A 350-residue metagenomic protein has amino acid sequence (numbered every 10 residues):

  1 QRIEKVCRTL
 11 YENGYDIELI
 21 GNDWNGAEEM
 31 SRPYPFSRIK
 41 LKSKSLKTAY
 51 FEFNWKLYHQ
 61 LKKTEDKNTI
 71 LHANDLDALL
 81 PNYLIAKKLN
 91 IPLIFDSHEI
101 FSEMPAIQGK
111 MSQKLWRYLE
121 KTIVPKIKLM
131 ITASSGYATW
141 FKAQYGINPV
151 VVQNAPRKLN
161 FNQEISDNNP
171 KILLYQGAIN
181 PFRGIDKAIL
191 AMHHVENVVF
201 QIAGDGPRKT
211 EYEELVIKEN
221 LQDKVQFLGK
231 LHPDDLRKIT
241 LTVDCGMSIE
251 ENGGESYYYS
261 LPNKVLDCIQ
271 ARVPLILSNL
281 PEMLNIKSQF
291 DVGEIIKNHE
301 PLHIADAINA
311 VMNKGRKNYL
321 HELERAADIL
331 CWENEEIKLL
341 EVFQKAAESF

Functional and structural regions predicted by a protein language model:
Q1, S112, R183, D234-K238 (+2 more regions): Nucleotide-sugar-dependent
E18-G21, R117-Q163, V225-F227: Donor nucleotide-sugar binding/catalytic pocket of nucleotide-sugar-dependent glycosyltransferases
W55-K62, L80, L84-K88, F95 (+3 more regions): Membrane-proximal helix-turn-helix segments that form the acceptor-binding/catalytic region of lipid-linked
I131, S166-M192, F200-Q201: Conserved donor-binding/catalytic core segment of Leloir-type glycosyltransferases
V151-K171, G184, E348: Acidic anion/phosphate-binding donor-loop and adjacent secondary structure in glycosyltransferase catalytic cores
E211-K238, C245: Nucleotide-activated donor-binding/catalytic signature segment of Leloir-type glycosyltransferases, i.e., the conserved
F290-P301, N309-R316: Conserved acidic donor-binding segment of nucleotide-sugar-dependent glycosyltransferases
R316-K345: A charged, aromatic-enriched C-terminal amphipathic alpha-helix characteristic of glycosyltransferases across folds
